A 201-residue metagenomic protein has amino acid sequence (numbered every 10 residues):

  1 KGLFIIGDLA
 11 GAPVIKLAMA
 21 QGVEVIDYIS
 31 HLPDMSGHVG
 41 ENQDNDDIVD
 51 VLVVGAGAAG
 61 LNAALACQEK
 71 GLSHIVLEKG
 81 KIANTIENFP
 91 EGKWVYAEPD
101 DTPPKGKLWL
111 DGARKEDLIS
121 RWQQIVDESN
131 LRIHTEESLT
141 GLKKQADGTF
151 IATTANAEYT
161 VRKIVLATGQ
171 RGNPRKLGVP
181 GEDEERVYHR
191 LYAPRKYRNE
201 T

Functional and structural regions predicted by a protein language model:
K1, A20-V23, L166: Extended, non-globular alpha-helical segments
K1, G7, K16-L17, A58-L131: Beta1-alpha1 glycine-rich phosphate/pyrophosphate-binding loop at the start of Rossmann-like nucleotide-binding domains
F4, R132-H134, Y188: General small-molecule cofactor/ligand-binding pocket signal
I5, V54, L166-A167: Redox-cofactor binding/interface segments in oxidoreductases and associated redox assembly factors
A10, V14-I15, E24-Q43, T168-T201: Glycine-rich dinucleotide-binding loop and its adjacent helix/turn
Q43-A59, E200-T201: Beta1/beta-strand and adjacent pyrophosphate-binding region of the FAD-binding site in flavoprotein oxidoreductases
V51, H74-I75, I164: Hydrophobic anchor at the start of a short beta-strand that flanks the dinucleotide cofactor-binding loop
G112-N173: Feature captures the FAD/FMN-dependent oxidoreductase FAD-binding
